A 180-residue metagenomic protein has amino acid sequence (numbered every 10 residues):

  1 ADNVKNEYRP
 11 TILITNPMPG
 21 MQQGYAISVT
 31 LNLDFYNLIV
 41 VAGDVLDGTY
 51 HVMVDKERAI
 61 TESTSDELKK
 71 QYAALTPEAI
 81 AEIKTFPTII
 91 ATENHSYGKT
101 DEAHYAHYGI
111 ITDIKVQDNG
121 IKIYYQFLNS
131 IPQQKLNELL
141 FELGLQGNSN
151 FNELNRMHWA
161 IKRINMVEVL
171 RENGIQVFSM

Functional and structural regions predicted by a protein language model:
A1-V29: Long, low-complexity intrinsically disordered regions enriched in small/polar and proline/glycine residues
N6-Y8, H51, H95, H104-H107 (+2 more regions): Histidine (H) residue identity feature
M18, V41, L46, D118 (+2 more regions): Intrinsically disordered, low-complexity segments enriched in small/polar residues
G20-L68: N-terminal "first-domain core" detector
T30-Y36, V45-L46, P87, V116-D118 (+1 more regions): Extended alpha-helical scaffold and adjacent linker segments that couple domains and build interaction/assembly
K56-L139: Structured alpha/beta reader/binder surfaces that contact nucleic acids or chromatin modification marks
K122-M180: Contiguous surface segments at macromolecular interaction interfaces
